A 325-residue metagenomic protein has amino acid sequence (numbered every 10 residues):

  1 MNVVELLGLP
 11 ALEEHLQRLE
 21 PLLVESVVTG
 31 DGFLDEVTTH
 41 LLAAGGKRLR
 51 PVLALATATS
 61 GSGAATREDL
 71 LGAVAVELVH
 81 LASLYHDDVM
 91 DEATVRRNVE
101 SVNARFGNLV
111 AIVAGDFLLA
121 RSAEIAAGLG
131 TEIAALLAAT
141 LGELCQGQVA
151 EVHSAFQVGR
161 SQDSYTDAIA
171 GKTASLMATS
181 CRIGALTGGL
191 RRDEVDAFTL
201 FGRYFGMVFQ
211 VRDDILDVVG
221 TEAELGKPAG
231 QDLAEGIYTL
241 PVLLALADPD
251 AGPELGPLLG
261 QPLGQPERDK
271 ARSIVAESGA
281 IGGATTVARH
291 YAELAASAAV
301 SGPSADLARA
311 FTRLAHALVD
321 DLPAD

Functional and structural regions predicted by a protein language model:
M1-D325: All-alpha prenyltransferase/terpene-synthase fold signal
